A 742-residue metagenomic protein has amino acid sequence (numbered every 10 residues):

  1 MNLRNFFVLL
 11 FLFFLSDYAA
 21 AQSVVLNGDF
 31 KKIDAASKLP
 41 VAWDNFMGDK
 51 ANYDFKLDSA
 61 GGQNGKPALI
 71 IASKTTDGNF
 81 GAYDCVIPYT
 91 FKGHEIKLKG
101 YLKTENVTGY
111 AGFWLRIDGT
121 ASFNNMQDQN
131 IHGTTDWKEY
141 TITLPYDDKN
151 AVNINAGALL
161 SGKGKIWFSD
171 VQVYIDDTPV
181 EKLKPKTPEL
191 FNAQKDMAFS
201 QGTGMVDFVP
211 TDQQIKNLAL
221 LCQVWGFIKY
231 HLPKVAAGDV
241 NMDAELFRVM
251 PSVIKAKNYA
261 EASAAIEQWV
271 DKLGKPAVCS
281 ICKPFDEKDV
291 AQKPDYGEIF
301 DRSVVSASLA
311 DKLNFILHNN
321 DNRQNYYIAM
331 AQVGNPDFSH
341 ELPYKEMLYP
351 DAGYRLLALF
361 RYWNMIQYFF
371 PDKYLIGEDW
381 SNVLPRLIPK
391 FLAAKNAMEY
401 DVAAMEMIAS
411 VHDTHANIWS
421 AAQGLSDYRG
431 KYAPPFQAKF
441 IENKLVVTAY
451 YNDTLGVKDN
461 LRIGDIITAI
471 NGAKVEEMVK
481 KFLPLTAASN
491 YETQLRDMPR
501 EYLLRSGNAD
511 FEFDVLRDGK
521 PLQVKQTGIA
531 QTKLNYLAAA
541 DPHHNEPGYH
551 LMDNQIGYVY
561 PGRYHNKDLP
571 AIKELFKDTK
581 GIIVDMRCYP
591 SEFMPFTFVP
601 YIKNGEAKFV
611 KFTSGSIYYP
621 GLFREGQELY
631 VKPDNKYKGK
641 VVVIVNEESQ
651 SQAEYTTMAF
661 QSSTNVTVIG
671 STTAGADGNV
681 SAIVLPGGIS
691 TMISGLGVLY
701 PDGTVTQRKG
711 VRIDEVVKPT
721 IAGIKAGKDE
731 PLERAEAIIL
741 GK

Functional and structural regions predicted by a protein language model:
M1-V24: Bacterial Sec-dependent N-terminal signal peptides
A20-N192: Extracellular and organelle-lumenal recognition/adhesion modules and their flexible linkers in secreted
F191-A198, D401-V457, P542-L551: PDZ/PDZ-like peptide-tail recognition elements
S200-G202, L220-H340: Cationic-aromatic interfacial patches
Q213, K229, I254, Q367 (+7 more regions): Cleft-lining beta-strand/loop regions that shape enzyme active-site pockets
Q213-Q214, A219-C222, G226-F227, P294-A331 (+4 more regions): PDZ/PDZ-like domain segments forming the peptide/carboxylate-binding groove, activating on the N-terminal beta-strands
V224, I228-L232, V249-M250, Y362 (+6 more regions): Conserved PDZ fold ligand-binding element
K234-E267, F370-H415: Amphipathic alpha-helical substructures
